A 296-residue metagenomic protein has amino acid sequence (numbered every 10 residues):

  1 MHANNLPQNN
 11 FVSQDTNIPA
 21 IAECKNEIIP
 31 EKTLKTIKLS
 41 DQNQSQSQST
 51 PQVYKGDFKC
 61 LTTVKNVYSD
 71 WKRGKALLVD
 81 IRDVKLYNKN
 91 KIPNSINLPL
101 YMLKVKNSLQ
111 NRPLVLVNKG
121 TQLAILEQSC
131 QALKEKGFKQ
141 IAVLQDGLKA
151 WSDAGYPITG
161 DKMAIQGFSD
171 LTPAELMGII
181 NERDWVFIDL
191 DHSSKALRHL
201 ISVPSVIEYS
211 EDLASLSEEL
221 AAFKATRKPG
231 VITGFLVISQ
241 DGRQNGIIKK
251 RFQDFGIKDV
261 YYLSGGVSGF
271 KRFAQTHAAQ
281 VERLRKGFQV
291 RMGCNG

Functional and structural regions predicted by a protein language model:
H2-V64, R73, V84-L116, G120-V186 (+1 more regions): Rhodanese-like catalytic fold shared by cysteine-dependent sulfurtransferases and DSP/PTP-type phosphatases
V67-Y68, A76: N-terminal secretory signal peptides
I81: Hydrophobic anchor residue in the Rossmann-like NAD(P) cofactor-binding loop of oxidoreductases, predominantly
